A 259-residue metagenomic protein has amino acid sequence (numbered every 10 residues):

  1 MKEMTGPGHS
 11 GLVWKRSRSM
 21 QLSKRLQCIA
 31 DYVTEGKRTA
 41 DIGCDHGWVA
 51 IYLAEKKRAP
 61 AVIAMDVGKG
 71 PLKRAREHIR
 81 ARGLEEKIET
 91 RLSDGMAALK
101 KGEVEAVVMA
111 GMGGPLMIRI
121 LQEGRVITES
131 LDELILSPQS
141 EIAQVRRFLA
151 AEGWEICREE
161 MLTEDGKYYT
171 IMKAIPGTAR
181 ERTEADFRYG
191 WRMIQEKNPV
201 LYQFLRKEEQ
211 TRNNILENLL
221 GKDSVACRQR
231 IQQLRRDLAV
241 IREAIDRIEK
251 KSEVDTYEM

Functional and structural regions predicted by a protein language model:
Q21-K37: Conserved alpha-helix/loop element of class I SAM-dependent methyltransferases that forms part of the SAM/SAH-binding
G36-D45: Conserved class I S-adenosyl-L-methionine
G47, I51: Glycine-rich SAM-binding Motif I of class I
A61-D66: Conserved SAM-binding motif I beta-strand of class I
K69, K73-G102: S-adenosyl-L-methionine
E103-G111: Short SAM/SAH-binding signature in class I
E123-K173: C-terminal substrate-binding/active-site "lid" region of AdoMet-derived donor-dependent transferases
D186-M259: An accessory alpha-helical subdomain
